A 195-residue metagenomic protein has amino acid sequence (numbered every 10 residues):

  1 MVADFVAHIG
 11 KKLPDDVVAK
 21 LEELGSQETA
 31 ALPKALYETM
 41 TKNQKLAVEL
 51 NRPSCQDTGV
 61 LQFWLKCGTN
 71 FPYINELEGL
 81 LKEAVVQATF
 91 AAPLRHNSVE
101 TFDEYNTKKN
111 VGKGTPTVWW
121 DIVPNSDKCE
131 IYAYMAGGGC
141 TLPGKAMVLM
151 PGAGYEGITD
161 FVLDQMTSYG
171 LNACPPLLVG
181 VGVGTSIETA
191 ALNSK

Functional and structural regions predicted by a protein language model:
M1-K195: Non-transmembrane, aqueous-exposed alpha-helical and coiled segments at domain scale
